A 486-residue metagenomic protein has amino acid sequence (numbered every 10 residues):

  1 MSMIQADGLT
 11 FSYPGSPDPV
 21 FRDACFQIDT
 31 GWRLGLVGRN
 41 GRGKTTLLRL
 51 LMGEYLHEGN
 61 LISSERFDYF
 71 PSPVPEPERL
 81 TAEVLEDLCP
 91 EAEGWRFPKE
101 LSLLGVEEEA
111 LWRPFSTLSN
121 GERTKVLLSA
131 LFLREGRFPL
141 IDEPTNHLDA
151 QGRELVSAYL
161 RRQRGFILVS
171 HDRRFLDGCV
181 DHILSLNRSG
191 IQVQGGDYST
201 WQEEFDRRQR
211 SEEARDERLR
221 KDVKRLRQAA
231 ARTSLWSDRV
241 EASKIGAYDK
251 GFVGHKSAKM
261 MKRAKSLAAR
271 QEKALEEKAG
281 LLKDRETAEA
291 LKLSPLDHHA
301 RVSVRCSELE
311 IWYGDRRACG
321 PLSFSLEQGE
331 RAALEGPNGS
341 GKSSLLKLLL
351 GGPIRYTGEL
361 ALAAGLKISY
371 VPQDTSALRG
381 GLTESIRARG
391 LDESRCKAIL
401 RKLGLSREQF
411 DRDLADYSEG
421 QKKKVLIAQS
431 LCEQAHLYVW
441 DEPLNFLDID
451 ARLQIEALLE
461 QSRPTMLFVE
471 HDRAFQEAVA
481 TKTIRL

Functional and structural regions predicted by a protein language model:
M1-E212, H298-L486: ABC ATP-binding cassette signature C-motif
L56, R134, A274-K278, L293: Intrinsically disordered, low-complexity boundary segments flanking structured domains
L61-S63, T233-S243, A264-K265, L282-L291 (+4 more regions): Short, highly charged low-complexity linear segments
E76-R79, E83-E100, G178, S185-T287: Extended, highly charged alpha-helical segments
A279-V304: Coiled-coil termination/hinge junctions
